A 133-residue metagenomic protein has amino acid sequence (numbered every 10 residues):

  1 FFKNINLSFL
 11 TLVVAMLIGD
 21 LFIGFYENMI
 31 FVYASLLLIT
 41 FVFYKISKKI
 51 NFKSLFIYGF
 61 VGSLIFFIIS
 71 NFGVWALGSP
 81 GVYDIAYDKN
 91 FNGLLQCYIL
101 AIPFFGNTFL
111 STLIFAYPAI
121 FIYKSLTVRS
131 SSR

Functional and structural regions predicted by a protein language model:
F1-F2, L21-F22, I68-I69: Transmembrane helix irregularities
F1-N4, F41-I50, I122-T127: Structural signal for the C-terminal ends of transmembrane alpha-helices and the immediately following loop
F2, I30-L38, L110, I114: Membrane-embedded alpha-helical segments of multi-pass membrane proteins, especially the transmembrane helices
N4-L12, M16, F52-S63: Transmembrane alpha-helical segments and their boundary/interface "anchor" motifs in multi-pass integral membrane
L7, T11-K45: Interfacial aromatic-anchored transmembrane helix boundaries in multi-pass membrane proteins
N51-V128: Membrane-embedded alpha-helical hairpins and interfacial helices in multi-pass inner-membrane proteins
S130-R133: Membrane-interfacial, low-structure loops and terminal tails that flank and connect transmembrane helices in multi-pass
